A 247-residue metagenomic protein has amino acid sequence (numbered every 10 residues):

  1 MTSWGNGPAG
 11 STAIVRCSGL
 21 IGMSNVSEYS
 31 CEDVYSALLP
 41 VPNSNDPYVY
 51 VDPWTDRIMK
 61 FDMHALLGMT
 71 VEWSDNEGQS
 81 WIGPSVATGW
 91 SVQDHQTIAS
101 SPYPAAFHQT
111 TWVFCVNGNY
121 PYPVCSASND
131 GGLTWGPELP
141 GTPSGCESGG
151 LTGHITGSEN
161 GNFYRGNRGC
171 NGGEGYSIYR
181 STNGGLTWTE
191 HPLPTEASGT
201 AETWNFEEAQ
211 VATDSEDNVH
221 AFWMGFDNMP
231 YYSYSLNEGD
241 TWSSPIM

Functional and structural regions predicted by a protein language model:
M1-M247: Mobile, glycine-rich extracellular loop/lid and propeptide segments that shape or gate substrate/ligand access
